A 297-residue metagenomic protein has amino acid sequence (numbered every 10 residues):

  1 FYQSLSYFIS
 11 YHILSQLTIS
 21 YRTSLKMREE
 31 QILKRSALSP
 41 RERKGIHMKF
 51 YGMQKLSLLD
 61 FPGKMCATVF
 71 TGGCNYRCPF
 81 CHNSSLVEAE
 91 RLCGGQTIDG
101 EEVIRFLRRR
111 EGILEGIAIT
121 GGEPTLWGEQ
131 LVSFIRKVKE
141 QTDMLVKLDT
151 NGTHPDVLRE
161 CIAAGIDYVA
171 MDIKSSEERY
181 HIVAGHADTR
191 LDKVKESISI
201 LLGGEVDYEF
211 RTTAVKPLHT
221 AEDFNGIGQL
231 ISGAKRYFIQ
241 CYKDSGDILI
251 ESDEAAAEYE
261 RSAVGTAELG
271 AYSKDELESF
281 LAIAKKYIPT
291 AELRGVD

Functional and structural regions predicted by a protein language model:
Y2, F8-T23: Short terminal hydrophobic/aromatic SLiMs and anchors at protein ends
Q3, F61-I98: Canonical Radical SAM [4Fe-4S] cluster-binding loop centered on the CxxxCxxC motif and its immediate flanking residues
S4, L17, Q31, R35: Cationic, low-complexity basic patches in intrinsically disordered or flexible, solvent-exposed regions
R22-K26, I32-H47: Short, Lys/Arg-enriched N-terminal segments with co-localized hydrophobic residues within the first ~10-30 amino acids
G45-G63, K216-D297: Auxiliary Fe-S-binding modules of radical SAM enzymes
Q96-F106: Glycine-rich, highly charged phosphate/nucleotide-binding loops
I104-G116, L126-E254, L269, K274: Conserved AdoMet/S-adenosylmethionine-binding subsite of the radical SAM
